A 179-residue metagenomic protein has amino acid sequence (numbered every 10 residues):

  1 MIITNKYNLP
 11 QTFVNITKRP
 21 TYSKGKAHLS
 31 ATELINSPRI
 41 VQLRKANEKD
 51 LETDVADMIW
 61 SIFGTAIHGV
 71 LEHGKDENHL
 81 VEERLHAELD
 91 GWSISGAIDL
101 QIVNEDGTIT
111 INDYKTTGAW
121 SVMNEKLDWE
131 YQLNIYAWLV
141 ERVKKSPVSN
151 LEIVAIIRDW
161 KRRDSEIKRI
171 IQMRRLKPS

Functional and structural regions predicted by a protein language model:
M1-T110, G118-Y131: Metal-dependent nuclease catalytic cores that hydrolyze phosphodiester bonds in DNA/RNA, characterized by
T4-Y7, W138-S179: Metal-dependent nuclease catalytic regions and adjoining charged, substrate-binding loops involved in nucleic-acid end
V55-D57, L133-Y136, R174-K177: Short, surface-exposed linear patches
W129-E141: An active-site-proximal "capping" alpha-helix that borders the catalytic cofactor pocket
